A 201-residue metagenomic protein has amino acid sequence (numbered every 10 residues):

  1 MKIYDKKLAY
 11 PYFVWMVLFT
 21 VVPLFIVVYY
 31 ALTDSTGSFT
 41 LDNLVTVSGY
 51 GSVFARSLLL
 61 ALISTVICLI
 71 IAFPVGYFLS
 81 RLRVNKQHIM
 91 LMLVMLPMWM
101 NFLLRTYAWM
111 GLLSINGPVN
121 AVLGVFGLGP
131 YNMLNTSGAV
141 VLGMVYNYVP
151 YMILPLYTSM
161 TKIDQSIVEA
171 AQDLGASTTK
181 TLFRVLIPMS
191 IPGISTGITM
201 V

Functional and structural regions predicted by a protein language model:
M1-I26, H88: N-terminal signal-anchor/first transmembrane alpha helix
M1-I3, N85-H88, S137-A139, I163-T196: Amphipathic cytosolic juxtamembrane alpha-helices at the membrane-cytosol interface of multi-pass membrane transporters
L8-A9, V75-L112, V168-E169, L182-F183 (+1 more regions): Cytoplasmic-entry segments and transmembrane alpha-helices of multi-pass inner-membrane transporters
P11-T20, V66, L96, Y146 (+3 more regions): Transmembrane alpha-helices
V14-G51, L112, N116: Short membrane-interfacial helix/loop motifs at transmembrane-helix boundaries
V21-Y29, I70-V75, L103-Y107, N116 (+3 more regions): Membrane-embedded alpha-helices of multi-pass transport/permease systems
L41, T106-V145, T179: Membrane-interfacial helix termini and adjacent extracytoplasmic/periplasmic loops of multi-pass transporters
G49-L79, T178: Transmembrane alpha-helix signature in integral membrane proteins
